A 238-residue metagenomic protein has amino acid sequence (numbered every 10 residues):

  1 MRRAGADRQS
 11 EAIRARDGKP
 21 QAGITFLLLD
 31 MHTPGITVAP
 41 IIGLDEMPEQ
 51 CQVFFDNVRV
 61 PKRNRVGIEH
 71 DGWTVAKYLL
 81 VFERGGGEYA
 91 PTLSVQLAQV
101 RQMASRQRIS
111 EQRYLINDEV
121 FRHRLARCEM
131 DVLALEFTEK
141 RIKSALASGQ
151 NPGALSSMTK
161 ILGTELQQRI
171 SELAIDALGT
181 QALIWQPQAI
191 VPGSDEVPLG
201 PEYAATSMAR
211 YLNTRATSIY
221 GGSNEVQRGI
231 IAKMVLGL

Functional and structural regions predicted by a protein language model:
M1-A39: A short core secondary-structure module
M1-R3, A15-G18, I42-E49, P201-E202 (+1 more regions): Short Gly/Pro-enriched turn/cap motifs at secondary-structure boundaries
R2, A15, D30, P34 (+12 more regions): Short, well-ordered loop/turn and helix-capping segments at boundaries between secondary-structure elements and domains
R8, F26, V53-F54, W73-V75 (+4 more regions): Tryptophan-centric aromatic hotspots in well-structured domains and transmembrane helices
I36-L135, T217, K233: Glycine-rich beta->alpha junctions and the first turn(s) of the following alpha-helix
W73-F82, G86-A90, A98, L178-L238: Glycine-rich phosphate/cofactor-binding loops in nucleotide/flavin-utilizing enzymes
Q112, L133-D195: C-terminal helix-coil-helix/basic helical segment that borders enzyme active sites and/or dimer interfaces and provides
